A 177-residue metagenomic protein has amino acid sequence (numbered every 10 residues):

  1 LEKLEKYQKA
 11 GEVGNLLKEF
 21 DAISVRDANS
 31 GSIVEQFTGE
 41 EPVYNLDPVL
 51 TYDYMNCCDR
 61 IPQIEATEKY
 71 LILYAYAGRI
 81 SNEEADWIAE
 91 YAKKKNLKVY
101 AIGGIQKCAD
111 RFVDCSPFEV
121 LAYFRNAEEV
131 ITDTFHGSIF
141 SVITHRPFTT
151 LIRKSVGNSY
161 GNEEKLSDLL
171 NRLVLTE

Functional and structural regions predicted by a protein language model:
L1-E177: Active-site anion-handling motifs in enzyme catalytic cores
